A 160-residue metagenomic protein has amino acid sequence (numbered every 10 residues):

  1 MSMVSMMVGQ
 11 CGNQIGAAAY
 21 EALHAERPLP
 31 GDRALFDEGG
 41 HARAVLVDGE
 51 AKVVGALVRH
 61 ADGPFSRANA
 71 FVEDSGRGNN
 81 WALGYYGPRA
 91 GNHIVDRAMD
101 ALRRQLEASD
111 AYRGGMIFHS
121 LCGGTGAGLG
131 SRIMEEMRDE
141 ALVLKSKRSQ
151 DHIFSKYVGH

Functional and structural regions predicted by a protein language model:
M1-H160: Segments that form or flank anion-binding pockets
